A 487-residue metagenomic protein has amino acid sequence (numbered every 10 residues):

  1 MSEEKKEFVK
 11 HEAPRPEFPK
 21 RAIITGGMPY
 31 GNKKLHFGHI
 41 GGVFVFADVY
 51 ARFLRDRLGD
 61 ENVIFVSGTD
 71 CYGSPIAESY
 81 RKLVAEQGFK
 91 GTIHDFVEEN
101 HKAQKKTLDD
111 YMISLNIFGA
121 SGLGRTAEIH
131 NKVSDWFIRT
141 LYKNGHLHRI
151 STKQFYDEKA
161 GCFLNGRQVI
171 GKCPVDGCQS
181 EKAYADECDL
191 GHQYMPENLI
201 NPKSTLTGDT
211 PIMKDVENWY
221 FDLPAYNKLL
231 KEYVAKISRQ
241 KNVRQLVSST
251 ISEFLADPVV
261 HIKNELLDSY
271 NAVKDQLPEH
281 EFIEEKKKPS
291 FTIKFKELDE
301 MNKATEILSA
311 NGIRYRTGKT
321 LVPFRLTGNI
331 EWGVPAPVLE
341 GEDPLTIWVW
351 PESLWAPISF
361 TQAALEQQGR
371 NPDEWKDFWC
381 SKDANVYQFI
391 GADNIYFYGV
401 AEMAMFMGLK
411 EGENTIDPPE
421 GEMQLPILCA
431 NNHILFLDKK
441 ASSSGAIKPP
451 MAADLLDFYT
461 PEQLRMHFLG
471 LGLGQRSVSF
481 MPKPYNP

Functional and structural regions predicted by a protein language model:
S2-D60, I64-S67, K132, K203-P487: Structured secondary-structure scaffolds
K33-A103, D109: N-terminal cofactor/phosphate-binding cores enriched in small/glycine residues, especially glycine-rich loops such as
I76-Y80, A160-G161, Q168, D186 (+3 more regions): Short acidic, glycine/serine/threonine-rich loops at helix termini
Y80, I117-N131, G391, K483-N486: Conserved short loop/turn motifs at secondary-structure junctions
N100-G119, S134, R149: A conserved beta-strand/loop capping segment in the N-terminal third of enzymes that catalyze redox or closely related
H130-R149: Hydrophobic or amphipathic alpha-helical targeting/insertion segments
N144-A225: Cys/His-rich short segments
